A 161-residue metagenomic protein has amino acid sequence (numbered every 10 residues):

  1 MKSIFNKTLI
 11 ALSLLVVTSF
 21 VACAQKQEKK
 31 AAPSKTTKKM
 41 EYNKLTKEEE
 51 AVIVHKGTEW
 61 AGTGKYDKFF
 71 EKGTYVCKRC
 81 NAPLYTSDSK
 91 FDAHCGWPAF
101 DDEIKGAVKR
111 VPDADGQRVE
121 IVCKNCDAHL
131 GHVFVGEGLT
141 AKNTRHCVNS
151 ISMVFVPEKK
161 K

Functional and structural regions predicted by a protein language model:
M1-I10: Bacterial N-terminal signal peptides that target proteins for export
K7, Q25-Q27, Q117: Residue-identity detector for glutamine
I10-S19: Bacterial N-terminal signal peptides
S19-V21, T46: Compositionally biased, intrinsically disordered low-complexity regions used as flexible
C23-K39: Sec-dependent signal peptide cleavage junction
P33-T36, Y42-V76, A82-K161: A short Gly-Trp-Pro
